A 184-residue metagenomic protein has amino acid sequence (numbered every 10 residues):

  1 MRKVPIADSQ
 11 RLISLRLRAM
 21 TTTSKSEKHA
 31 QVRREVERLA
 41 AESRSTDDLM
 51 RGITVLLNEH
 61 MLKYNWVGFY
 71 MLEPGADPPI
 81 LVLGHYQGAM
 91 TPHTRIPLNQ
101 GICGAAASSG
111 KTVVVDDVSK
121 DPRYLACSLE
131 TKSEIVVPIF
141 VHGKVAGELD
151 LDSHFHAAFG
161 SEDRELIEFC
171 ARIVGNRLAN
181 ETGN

Functional and structural regions predicted by a protein language model:
I6-A19: Short, Lys/Arg-enriched N-terminal segments with co-localized hydrophobic residues within the first ~10-30 amino acids
L17-T91, L178-N184: Intrinsically disordered, low-complexity terminal regulatory regions
T21, E37, S153-N184: Juxtadomain coupling helices with adjacent low-complexity linkers
M61, A126-T131: Short loop/turn motifs at secondary-structure junctions and domain boundaries
W66, V136, E148: Short hydrophobic/aromatic beta-strand element in the GNAT-like acyltransferase core that lines or flanks the acyl-donor
M71-G75, I80-C127: Regulatory sensory and allosteric helical modules in signal-transduction proteins and certain transcription factors
S133-V141: A short, aliphatic-rich beta-strand micro-motif
F140-S153: Sensory-domain boundary capping and coupling elements
